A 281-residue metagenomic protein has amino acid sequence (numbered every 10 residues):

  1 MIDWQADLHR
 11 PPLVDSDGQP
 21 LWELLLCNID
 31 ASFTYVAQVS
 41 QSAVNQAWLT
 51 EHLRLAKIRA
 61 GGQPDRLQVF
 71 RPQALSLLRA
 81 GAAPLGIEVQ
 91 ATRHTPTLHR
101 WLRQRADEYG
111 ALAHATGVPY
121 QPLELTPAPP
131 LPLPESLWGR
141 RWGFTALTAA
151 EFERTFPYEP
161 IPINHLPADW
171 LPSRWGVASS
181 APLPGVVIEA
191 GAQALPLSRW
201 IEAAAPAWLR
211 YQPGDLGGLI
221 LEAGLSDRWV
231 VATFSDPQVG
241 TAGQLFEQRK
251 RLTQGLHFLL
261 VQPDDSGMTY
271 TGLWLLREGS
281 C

Functional and structural regions predicted by a protein language model:
M1-C281: Secondary-structure boundary/capping micro-motif
